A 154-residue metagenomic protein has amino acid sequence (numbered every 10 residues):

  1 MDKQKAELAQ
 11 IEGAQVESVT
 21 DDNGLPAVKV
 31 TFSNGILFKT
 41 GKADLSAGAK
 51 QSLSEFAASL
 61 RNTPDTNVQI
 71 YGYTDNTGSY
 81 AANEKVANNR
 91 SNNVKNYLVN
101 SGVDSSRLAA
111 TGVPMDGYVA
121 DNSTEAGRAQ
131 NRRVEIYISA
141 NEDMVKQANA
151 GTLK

Functional and structural regions predicted by a protein language model:
M1-G24: N-terminal targeting leaders that direct proteins to extracytoplasmic destinations
K3, E7, D44, G48-E55 (+3 more regions): Extracytoplasmic/secreted proteins, especially bacterial periplasmic and envelope-associated proteins
I11-G13, L37-Y71, V99, A129 (+2 more regions): Periplasmic peptidoglycan-binding/anchoring modules of Gram-negative envelope and division proteins
E17, A27-L37, N67-Y71, Y97 (+2 more regions): Soluble periplasmic/extracytoplasmic beta-strand elements of cell-envelope proteins
N23-P26, Y118: A short acidic, often aromatic-flanked loop/helix-cap motif at beta-alpha or helix-coil junctions that lines enzyme
T74-Q147: Periplasmic OmpA-like peptidoglycan-binding domain that tethers envelope proteins to the cell wall
